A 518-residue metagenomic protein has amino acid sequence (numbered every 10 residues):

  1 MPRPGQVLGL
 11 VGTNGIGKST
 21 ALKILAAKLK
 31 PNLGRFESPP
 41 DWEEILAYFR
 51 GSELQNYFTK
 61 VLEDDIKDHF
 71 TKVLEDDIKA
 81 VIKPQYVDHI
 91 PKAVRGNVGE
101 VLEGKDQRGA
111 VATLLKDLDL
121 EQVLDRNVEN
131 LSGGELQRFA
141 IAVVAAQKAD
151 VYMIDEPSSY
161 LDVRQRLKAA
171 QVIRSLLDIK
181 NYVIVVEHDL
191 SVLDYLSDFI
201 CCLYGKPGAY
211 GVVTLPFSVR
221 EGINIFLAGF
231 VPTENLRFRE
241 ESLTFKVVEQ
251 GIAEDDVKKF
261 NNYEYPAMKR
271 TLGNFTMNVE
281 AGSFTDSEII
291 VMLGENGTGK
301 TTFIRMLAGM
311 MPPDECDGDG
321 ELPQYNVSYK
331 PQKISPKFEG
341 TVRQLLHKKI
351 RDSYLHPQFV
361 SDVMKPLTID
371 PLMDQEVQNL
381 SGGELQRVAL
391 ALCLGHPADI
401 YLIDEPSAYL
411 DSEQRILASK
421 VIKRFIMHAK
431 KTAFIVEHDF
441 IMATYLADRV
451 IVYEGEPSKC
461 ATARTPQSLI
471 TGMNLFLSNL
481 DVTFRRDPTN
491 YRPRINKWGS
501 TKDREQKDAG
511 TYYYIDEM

Functional and structural regions predicted by a protein language model:
V11-I16, L293-E295: The feature captures the beta-strand-to-loop junction immediately N-terminal to the Walker
A26, A308: Helix-to-loop junction immediately C-terminal to a conserved catalytic motif
N32-G133, Q147, P266-A267, T271-G273 (+5 more regions): ABC-family P-loop ATPase nucleotide-binding domains
N127, I154-P157, I403-P406, E413: Walker B catalytic motif
A140-I141, A169, L390, A418: Hydrophobic anchor residue at the start of the ABC signature
R166-I179, R415-A429: Helical segment within the ABC ATPase nucleotide-binding domain
V186-H188, V436-H438: H-loop/switch region of ABC-family ATPase nucleotide-binding domains
C202-S242, V452-P493: Conserved beta-strand-loop-alpha-helix hinge in the C-terminal portion of ABC ATPase nucleotide-binding domains
